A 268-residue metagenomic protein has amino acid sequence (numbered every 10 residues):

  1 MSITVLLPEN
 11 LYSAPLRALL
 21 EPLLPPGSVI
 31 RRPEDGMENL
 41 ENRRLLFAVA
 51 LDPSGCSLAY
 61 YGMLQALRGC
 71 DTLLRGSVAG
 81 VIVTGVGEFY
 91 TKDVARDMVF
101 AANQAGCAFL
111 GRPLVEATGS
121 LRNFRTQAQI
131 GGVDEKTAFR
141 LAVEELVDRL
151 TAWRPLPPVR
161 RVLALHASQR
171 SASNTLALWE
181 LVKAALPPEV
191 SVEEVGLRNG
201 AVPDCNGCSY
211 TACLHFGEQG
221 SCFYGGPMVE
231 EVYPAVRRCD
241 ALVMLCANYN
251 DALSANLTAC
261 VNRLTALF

Functional and structural regions predicted by a protein language model:
M1-H166, R170-V190, Y233-R238, L245-C246 (+1 more regions): FMN-binding flavodoxin-like domain, especially the glycine-rich phosphate-binding loop
D52-P53, N199-A201: Short active-site-proximal "capping" loops at secondary-structure junctions
S171, G196, S209-Y210: Extended, H/D-rich, highly charged conserved domains that either
E189-R198: Short, intrinsically disordered, charge-biased short linear motifs at domain edges
L197, R238-A241: Domain-level signature for proteins that mediate thiol-based redox and metal-cofactor handling
L197-G200, N248: Hydrophobic pocket-lining residues within nucleotide cofactor-binding pockets
G200-V236: Cysteine-cluster motifs in flexible loop/terminal segments that predominantly coordinate metals
